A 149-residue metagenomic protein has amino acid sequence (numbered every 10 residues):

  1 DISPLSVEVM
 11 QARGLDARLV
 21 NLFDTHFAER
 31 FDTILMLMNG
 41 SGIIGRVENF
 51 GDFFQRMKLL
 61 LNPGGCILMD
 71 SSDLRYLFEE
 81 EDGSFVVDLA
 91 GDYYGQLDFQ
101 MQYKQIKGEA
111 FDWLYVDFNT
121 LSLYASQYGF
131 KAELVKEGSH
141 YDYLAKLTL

Functional and structural regions predicted by a protein language model:
S3-P4: Conserved SAM/SAH-binding beta-strand->alpha-helix loop
E8, D24-R30, I44-G45: Short conserved loop adjoining the S-adenosyl-L-methionine
Q11-D24: Conserved SAM-binding strand-loop segment of SAM-dependent methyltransferases
E29, V47, E79-D82: Short, well-ordered secondary-structure micro-motifs
F31-G51: A short SAM/SAH-binding and catalytic strip from SAM-dependent methyltransferases
N49-C66: A short glycine-rich, Lys/Arg-flanked "PGG" loop and its adjoining helix->strand segment in the class I
P63-S122: SAM-dependent methyltransferase
Y124, Y128-L149: Core SAM-dependent methyltransferase catalytic element
